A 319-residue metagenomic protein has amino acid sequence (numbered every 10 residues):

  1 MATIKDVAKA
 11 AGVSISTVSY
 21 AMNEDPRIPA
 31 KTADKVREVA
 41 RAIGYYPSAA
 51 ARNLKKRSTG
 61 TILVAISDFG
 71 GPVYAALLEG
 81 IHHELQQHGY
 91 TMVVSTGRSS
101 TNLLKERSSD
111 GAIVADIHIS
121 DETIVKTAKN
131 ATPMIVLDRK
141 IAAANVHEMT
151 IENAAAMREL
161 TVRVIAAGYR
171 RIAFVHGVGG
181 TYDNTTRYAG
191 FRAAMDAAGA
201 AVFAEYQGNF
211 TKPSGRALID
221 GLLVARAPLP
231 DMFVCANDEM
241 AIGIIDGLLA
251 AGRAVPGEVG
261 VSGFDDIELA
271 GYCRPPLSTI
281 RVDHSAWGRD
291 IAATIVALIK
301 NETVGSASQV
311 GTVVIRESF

Functional and structural regions predicted by a protein language model:
M1-S58: N-terminal helix-turn-helix DNA-binding module of bacterial transcription factors
A2, G60-V162, V224, P228: Alpha-helical recognition/docking segments in bacterial nutrient-uptake and carbohydrate-utilization systems
I15-Y20, L54-F69, G111, D116 (+2 more regions): Short beta-strand segments enriched in small/hydrophobic residues
I66-A76, T96-T101, M149-E159, V175-D220 (+4 more regions): Hinge/beta->alpha junction and helix N-cap segments in small-molecule ligand-binding domains
S109-A115, A173-V175, Y206, A227-N237 (+1 more regions): Periplasmic-binding protein-like
G221-F319: Flexible loop/turn connectors
